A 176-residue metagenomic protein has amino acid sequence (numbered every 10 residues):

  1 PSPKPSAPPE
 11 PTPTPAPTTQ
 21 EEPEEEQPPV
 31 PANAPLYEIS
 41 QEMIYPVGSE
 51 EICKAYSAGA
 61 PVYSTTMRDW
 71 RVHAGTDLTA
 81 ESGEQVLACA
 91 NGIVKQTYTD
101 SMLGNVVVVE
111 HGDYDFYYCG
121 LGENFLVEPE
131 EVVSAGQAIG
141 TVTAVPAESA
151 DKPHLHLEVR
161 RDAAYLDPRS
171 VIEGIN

Functional and structural regions predicted by a protein language model:
P1-T18: Cationic-aromatic interfacial patches
A32-A34, S57-L87: Short glycine/threonine/proline-enriched tight-turn/helix- or strand-capping micro-motif at secondary-structure
E38-S40, V47-E51, Y63, R71-G75 (+3 more regions): Extracytoplasmic
A55, T97-Y98, L121, V142-V145: Residue-level recognition of beta-strand microenvironments
T66-R68, D77-T79, V106-H111, E158: Short, acidic/hydrophobic/Gly-rich beta-strand patch recurrent on exposed beta strands that often constitutes part
Q85-V94, L126-V142: Short, well-structured beta-strand-loop connectors
A88-E123: Zn2+-dependent peptidoglycan hydrolase active-site motif and core
E131-N176: Conserved, short, structured surface segments that act as functional micro-motifs
